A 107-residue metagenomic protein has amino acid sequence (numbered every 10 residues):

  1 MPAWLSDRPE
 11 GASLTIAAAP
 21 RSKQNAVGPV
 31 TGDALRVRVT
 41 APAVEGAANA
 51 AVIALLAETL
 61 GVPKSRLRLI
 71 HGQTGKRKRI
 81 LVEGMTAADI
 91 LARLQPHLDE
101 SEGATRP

Functional and structural regions predicted by a protein language model:
M1-A54, T59-K64, R68-P107: Contiguous, often N-terminal, cationic amphipathic patches that form binding interfaces
